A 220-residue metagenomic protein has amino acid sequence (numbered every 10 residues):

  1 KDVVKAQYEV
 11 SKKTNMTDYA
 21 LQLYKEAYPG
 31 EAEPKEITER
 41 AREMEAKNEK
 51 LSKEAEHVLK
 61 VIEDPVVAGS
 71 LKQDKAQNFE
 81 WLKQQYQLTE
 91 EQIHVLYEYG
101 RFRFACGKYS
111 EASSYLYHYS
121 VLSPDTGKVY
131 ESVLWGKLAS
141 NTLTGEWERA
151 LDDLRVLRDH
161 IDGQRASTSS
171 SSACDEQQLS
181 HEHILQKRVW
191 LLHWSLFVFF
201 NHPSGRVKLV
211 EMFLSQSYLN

Functional and structural regions predicted by a protein language model:
K1-N220: Extended alpha-helical scaffold regions
